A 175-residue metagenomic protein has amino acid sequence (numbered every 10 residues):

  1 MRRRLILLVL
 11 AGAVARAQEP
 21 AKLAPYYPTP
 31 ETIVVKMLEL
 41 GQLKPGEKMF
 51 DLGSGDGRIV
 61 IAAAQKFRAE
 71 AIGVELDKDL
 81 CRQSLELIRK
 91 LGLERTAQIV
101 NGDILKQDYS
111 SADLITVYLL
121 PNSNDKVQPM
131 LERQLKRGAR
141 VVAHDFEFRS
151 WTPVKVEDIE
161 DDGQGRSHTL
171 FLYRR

Functional and structural regions predicted by a protein language model:
R2-L7: N-terminal export leaders
A15-K44: Class I SAM-dependent transferase core
G46-G55: Conserved class I S-adenosyl-L-methionine
G57-I61: Glycine-rich SAM-binding Motif I of class I
E70-E75: Conserved SAM-binding motif I beta-strand of class I
D77-S111: S-adenosyl-L-methionine
S110-K126: A short SAM/SAH-binding and catalytic strip from SAM-dependent methyltransferases
N122-R175: C-terminal substrate-binding/active-site "lid" region of AdoMet-derived donor-dependent transferases
